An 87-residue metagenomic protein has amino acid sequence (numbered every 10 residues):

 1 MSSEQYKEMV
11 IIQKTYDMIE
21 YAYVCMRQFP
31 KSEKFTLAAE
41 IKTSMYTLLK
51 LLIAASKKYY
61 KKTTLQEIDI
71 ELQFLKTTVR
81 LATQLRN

Functional and structural regions predicted by a protein language model:
M1-N87: Amphipathic alpha-helical assembly/interaction segments
